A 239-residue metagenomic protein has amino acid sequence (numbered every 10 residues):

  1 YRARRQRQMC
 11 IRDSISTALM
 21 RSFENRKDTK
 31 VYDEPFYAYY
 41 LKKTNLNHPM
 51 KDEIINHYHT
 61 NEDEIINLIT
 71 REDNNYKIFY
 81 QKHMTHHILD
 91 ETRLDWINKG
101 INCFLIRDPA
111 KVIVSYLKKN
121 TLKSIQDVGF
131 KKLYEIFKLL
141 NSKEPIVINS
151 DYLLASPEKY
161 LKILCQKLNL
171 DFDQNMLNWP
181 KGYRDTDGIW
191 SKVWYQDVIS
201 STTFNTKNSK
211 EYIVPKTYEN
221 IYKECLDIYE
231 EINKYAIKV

Functional and structural regions predicted by a protein language model:
Y1-I11: Single conserved hydrophobic/aromatic residue that forms the stacking wall/gate of nucleotide- or nucleobase-binding
R5, K77, I101: Short active-site oxyanion
S14-K30: A conserved segment at the C-terminal end of the G1
N25-R93, I97-N98: PAPS-dependent sulfation machinery
Y39-L41, V112, G182: Generic structural signal for helix capping and beta-alpha/helix-loop junctions
H57-E64, M84-T85, I125-K132, S156 (+1 more regions): Soluble or luminal CAZymes and related metallo-dependent hydrolases
Q81-N175, I189-S201: PAPS-dependent sulfotransferase catalytic domain
D173-V239: PAPS-dependent sulfotransferases, especially Golgi type II membrane carbohydrate sulfotransferases
